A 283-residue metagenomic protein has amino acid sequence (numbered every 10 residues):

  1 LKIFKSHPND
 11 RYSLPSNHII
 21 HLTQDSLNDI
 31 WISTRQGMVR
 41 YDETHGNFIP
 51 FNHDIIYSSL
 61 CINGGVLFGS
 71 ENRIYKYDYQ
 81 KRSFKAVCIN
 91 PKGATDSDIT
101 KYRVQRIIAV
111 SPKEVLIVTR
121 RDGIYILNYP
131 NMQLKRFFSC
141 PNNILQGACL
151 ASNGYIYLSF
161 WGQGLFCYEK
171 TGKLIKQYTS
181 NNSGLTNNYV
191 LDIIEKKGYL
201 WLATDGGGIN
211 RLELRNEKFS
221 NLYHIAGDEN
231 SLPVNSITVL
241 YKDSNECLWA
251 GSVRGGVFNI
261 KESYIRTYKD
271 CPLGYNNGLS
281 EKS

Functional and structural regions predicted by a protein language model:
L1-S283: Carboxylate-rich, polar loop motifs that coordinate divalent cations or form catalytic acidic clusters
